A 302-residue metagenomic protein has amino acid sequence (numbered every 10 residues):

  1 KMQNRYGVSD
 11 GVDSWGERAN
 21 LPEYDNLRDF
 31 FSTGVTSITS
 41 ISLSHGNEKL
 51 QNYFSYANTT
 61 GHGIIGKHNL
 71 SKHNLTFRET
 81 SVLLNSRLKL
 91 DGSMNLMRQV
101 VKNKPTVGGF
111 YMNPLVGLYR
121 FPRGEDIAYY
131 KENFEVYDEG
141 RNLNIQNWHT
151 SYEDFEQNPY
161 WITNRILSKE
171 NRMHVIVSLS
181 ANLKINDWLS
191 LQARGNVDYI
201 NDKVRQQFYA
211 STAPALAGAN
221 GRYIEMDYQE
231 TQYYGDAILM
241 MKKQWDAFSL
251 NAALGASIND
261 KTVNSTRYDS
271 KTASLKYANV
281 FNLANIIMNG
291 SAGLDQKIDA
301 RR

Functional and structural regions predicted by a protein language model:
K1-P22, I64-H68, N74-I176, Q192-R302: Surface-exposed loop/interface segments of Gram-negative outer-membrane beta-barrel transport/assembly proteins
E23-G34: Periplasmic N-terminal accessory/gating domains of Gram-negative outer-membrane beta-barrel systems
F30-F31, I38-T60, I64, T76-V82 (+2 more regions): Predominantly transmembrane beta-strands of Gram-negative outer membrane beta-barrel pores used for transport
T36, N47-E48, L83-S86, K184-N186 (+1 more regions): Outer-membrane beta-barrel channels and translocator barrels
T36-S37, L50, I298-R302: Short, flexible loop/turn motifs enriched in small residues
L189: An active-site-proximal structural segment forming one wall of the substrate-binding cleft that immediately precedes
